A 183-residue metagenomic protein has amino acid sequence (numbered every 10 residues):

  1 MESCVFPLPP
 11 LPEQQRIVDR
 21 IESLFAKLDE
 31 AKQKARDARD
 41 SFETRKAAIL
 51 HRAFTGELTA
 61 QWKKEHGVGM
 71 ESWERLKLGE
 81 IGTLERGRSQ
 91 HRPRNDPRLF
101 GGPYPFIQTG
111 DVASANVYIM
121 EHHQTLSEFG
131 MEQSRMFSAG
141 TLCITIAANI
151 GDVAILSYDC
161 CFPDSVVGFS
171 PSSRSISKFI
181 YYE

Functional and structural regions predicted by a protein language model:
M1-E2, Q108-T109, M120-E183: A short beta-sheet element
S3, P7, L11-V18, S23-A26 (+4 more regions): Non-catalytic DNA-recognition/assembly elements of restriction-modification systems
L8-P9, D96-L99: Replace "in large, NTP-powered and nucleic-acid-processing enzymes" with "in large, NTP-powered factors and other
R36-D37: Amphipathic alpha-helical signal-transduction/coupling segments on the cytosolic side of membrane proteins
F42-I49: Heptad-repeat alpha-helical coiled-coil segments used for dimerization/oligomerization and signal transmission
F54, L58, V112: Hydrophobic pocket-lining residues within nucleotide cofactor-binding pockets
G79-P97, G110-A139: Sequence-specific dsDNA recognition surfaces
